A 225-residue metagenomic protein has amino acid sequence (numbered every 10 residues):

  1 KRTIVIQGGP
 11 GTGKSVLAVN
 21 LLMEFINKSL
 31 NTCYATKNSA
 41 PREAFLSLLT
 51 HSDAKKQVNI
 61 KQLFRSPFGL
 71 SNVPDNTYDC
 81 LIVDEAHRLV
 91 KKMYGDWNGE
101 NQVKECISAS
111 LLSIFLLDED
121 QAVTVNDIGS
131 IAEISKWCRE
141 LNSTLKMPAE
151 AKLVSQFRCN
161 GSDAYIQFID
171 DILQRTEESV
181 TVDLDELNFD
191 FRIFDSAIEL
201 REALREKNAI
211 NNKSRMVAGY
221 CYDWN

Functional and structural regions predicted by a protein language model:
I6: Hydrophobic anchor at the beta1->P-loop junction of P-loop NTPases
P10: The conserved Walker
G13: Conserved glycine(s) of the Walker
L17-N27: Walker A/P-loop NTP-binding motif
A18, T124-G129, P148-Q167, Q174-N225: Conserved helicase/translocase motor-coupling segment
T32-C80: Inter-Walker segment of RecA-like/P-loop motor cores
I82-K152: Signature of the SF2 helicase/ATPase Hel1-core->accessory helical subdomain module
